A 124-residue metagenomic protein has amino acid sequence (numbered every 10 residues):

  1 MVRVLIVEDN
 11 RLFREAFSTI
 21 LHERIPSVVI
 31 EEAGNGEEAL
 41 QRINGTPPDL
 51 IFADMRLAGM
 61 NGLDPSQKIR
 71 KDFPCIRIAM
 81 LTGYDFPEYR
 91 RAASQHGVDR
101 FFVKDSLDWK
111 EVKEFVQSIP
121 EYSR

Functional and structural regions predicted by a protein language model:
E8: Conserved acidic carboxylate
R11-E31: Two-component/phosphorelay signaling modules centered on CheY-like receiver
E32-L50: Acidic, metal-coordinating helix/loop segments flanking the phosphotransfer/catalytic sites of two-component signaling
N35, N61-D64: Acidic catalytic/metal-coordinating carboxylates
A58, F86: The feature encodes the CheY-like receiver
G62, S94-R100: As written
L63-P74: Short amphipathic alpha-helix used as the core "switch/output" element in two-component signaling
